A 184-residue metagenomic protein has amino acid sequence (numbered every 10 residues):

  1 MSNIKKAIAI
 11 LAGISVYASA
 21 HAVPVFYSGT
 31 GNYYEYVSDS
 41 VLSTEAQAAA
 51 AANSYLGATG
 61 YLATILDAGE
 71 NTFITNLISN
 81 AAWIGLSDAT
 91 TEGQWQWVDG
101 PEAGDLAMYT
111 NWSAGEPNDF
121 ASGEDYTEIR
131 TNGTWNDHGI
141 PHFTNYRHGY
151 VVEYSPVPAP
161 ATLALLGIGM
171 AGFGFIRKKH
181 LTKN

Functional and structural regions predicted by a protein language model:
M1-I8: Bacterial N-terminal signal peptides that target proteins for export
K6, E70, T162: Residue-level recognition of oxygen-bearing side chains
G13-I14: Short, linear, compositionally biased motifs with a strong N-terminal bias
H21-P156: Extracellular, disulfide-bonded carbohydrate-recognition/adhesion ectodomains, dominated by C-type lectin-like domains
P158-R177: A short, hydrophobic C-terminal helix/tail in secreted or cell-surface proteins
H180-N184: Short, charged juxtamembrane terminal tails flanking transmembrane helices
